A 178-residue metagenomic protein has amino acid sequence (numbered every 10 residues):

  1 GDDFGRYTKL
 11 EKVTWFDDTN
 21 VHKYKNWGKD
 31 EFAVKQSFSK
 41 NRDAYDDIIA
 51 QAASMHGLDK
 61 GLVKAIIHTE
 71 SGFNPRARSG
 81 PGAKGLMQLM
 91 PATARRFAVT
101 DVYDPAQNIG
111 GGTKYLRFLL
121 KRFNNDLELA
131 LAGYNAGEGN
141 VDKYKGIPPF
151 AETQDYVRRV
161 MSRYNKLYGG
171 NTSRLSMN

Functional and structural regions predicted by a protein language model:
G1-W15: N-terminal propeptides/low-complexity segments immediately following signal peptides in secreted or periplasmic proteins
K9, V21-H22, N26-N178: Catalytic glycan-binding domains that act on GlcNAc-containing polysaccharides
D17-T19: A short, surface-exposed interaction/processing loop segment used at functional sites
